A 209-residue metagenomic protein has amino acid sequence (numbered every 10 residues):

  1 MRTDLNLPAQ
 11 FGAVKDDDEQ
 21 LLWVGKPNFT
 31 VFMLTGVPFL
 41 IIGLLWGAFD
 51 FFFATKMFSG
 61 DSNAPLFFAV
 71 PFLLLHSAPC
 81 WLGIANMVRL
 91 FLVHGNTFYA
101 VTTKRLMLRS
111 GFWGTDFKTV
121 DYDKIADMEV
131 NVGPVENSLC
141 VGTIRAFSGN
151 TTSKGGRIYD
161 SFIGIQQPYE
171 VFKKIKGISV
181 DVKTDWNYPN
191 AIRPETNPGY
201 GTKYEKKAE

Functional and structural regions predicted by a protein language model:
M1-G25: Short, charged cytosolic
G12-V14, F91, F98, E136: Short secondary-structure boundary/capping segments
E19, T97, T102-K104, K124-A126 (+2 more regions): Envelope-exposed proteins and targeting segments
Q20, T115-F117, G155-D160: Short, mixed charged/polar active-site loops that provide acid/base catalysis or chelate metal/phosphate cofactors
G25-P27, T103, S110, K124 (+4 more regions): Flexible glycine-/small-residue-rich
T30-N96: Alpha-helical transmembrane spans
L82-E129: Conserved beta-hairpin
E136-E209: A membrane-cytosol interface segment of integral membrane proteins
